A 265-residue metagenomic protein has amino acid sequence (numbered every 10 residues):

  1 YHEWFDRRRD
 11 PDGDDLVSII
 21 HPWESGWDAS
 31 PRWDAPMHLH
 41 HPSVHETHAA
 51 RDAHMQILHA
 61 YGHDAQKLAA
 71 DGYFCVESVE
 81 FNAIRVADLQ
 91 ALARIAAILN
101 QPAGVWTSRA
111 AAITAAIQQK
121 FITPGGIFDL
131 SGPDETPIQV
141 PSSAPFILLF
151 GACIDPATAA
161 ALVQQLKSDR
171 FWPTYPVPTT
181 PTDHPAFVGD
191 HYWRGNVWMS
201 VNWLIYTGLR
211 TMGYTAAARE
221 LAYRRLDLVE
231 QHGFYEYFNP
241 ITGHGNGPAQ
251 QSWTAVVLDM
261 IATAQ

Functional and structural regions predicted by a protein language model:
Y1-F5, D88, L92, L99-Q118 (+2 more regions): Extended, well-ordered alpha-helical scaffold segments
Y1-R7, P22-W23, V76-L92, A96: Aromatic- and glycine-enriched pocket-lining scaffold segments that form the walls of small-molecule binding clefts
R7-D14, I98: Charged, solvent-exposed alpha-helical segments that act as regulatory interaction surfaces
P11-E77, A112-V197, E230-Q265: Extended glycan-interaction surfaces of carbohydrate-active proteins
C75-A83, A103, T107, G195: Amphipathic, non-membrane alpha-helical segments in soluble helical-bundle scaffolds
S78, D190-Y214: Peripheral, non-catalytic segments that deliver or gate enzyme domains
A83-Q101, I147-A157, W203-T215, V257-Q265: Well-ordered alpha-helical scaffold segments within catalytic/enzyme domains
S200-L204, A217-R224, G233, W253: Short amphipathic alpha-helical segments
